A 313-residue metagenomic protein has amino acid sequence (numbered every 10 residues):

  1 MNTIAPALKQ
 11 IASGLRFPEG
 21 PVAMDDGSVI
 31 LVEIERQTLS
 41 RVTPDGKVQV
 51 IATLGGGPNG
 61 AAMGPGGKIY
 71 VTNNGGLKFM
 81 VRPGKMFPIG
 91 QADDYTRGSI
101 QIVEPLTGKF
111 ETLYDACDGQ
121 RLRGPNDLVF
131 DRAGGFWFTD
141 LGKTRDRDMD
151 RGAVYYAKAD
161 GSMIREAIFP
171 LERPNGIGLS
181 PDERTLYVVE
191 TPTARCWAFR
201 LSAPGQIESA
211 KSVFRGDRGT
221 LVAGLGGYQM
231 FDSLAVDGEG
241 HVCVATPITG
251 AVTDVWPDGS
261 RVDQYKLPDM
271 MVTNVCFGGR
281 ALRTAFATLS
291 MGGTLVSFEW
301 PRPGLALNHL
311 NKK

Functional and structural regions predicted by a protein language model:
M1-K313: Sequence-structural signature of mature extracellular/luminal beta-sheet repeat domains, prominently beta-propellers
